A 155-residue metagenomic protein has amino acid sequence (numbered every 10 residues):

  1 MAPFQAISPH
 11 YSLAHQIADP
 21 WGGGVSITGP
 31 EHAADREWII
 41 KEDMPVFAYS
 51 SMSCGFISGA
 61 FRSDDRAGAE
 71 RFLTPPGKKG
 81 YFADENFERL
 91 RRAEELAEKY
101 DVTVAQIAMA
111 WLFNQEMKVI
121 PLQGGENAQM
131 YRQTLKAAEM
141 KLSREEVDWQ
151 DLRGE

Functional and structural regions predicted by a protein language model:
M1-E155: Beta/alpha (TIM)-barrel catalytic core signal, keyed to glycine-rich beta->alpha loops juxtaposed to Asp/Glu that bind
